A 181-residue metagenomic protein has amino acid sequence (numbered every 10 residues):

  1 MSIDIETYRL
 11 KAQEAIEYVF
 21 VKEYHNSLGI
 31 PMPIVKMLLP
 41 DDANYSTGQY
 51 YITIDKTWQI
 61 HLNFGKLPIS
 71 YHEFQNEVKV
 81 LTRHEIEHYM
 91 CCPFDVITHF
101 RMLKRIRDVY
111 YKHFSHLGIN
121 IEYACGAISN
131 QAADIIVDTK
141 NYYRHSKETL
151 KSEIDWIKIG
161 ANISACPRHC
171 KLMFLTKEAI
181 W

Functional and structural regions predicted by a protein language model:
M1-W181: Short, functionally important secondary-structure microenvironments
